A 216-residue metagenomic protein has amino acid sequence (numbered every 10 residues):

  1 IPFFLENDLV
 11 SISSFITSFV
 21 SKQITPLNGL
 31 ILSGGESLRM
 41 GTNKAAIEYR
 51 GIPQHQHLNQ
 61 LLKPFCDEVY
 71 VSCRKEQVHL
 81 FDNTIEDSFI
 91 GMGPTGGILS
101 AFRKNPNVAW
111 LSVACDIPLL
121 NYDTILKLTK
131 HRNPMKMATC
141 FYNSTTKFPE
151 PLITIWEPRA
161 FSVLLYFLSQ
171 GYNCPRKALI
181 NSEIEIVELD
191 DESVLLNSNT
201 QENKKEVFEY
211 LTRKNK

Functional and structural regions predicted by a protein language model:
P2-V10, I85-D87: Short acidic-hydrophobic, aromatic-tinged amphipathic segments that line or gate anion-handling sites
N7-L30, R39: N-proximal low-complexity "stem/linker" segments adjacent to membrane-targeting elements
V10-F19, L196-K216: Short, basic/aromatic-enriched C-terminal tail that caps enzymatic domains
I24-Y172, I180-V194, E202, Y210-N215: Nucleotide and nucleotide-moiety/phosphate-recognizing core
